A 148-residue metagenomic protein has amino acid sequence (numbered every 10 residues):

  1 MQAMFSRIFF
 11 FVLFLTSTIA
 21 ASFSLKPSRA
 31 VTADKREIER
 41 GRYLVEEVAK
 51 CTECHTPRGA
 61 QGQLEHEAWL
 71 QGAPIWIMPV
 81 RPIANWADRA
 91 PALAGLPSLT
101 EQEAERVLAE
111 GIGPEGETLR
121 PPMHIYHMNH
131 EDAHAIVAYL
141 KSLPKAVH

Functional and structural regions predicted by a protein language model:
M1-A33: N-terminal export/targeting leaders of redox proteins
L25-E47, Q61-Q63: Electrostatic cytochrome c docking/interface patches
K26, R36, H55, E101 (+3 more regions): Ligand-binding pocket scaffold of soluble enzyme catalytic domains
G41, V48-R58, I136, L140: The canonical Cys-X-X-Cys-His
A49, L70-R106, H124-H134: Electron-transfer interface patches adjacent to heme c in soluble/periplasmic c-type cytochromes and di-/multiheme
T52-E53, R120-I125, H148: Surface-exposed patches in mature extracellular/periplasmic domains of secreted proteins
Q63-L70: Short cysteine/histidine-rich zinc-coordinating motifs and their immediately flanking basic loops
E110-P114: Glycine-rich, acidic and aromatic/proline-enriched surface loops and short helix-turn segments that act as binding
